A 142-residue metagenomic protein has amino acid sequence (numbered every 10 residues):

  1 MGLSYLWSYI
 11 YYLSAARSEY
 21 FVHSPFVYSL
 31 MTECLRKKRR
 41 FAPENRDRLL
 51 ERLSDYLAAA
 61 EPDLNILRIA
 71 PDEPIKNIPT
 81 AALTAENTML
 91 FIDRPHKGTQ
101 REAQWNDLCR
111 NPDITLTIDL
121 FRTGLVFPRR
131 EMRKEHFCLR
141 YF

Functional and structural regions predicted by a protein language model:
M1-M89, H96-F142: A short alpha-helical cap/connector motif
